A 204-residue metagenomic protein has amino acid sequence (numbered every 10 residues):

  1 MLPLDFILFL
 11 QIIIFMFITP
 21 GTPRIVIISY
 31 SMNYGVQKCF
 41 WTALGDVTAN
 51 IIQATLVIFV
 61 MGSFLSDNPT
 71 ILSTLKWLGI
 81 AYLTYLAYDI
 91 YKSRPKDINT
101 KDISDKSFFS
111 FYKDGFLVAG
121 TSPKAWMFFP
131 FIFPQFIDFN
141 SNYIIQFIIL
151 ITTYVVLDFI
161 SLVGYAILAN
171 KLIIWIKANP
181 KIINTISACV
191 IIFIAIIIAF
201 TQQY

Functional and structural regions predicted by a protein language model:
M1-L4, Y204: Short, strongly hydrophobic alpha-helical membrane anchors
P3-S73, F131-I151, V155, A166: Juxtamembrane transmembrane-helix termini in multi-pass membrane transport proteins
I7-I12, A81-T84, K113-L117, T153-Y154: Short alpha-helical transmembrane interface motifs in multi-pass membrane proteins
I14, I18, I51-I52, Y88 (+4 more regions): Hydrophobic/aromatic residues within the transmembrane alpha-helices of Major Facilitator Superfamily
P23, G45, A49-M61, L83-D89 (+3 more regions): Alpha-helical transmembrane segments and their lipid-water interface positions in multi-pass membrane proteins
S66-K96, V155-Y165, I173-Y204: Selective transmembrane alpha-helices of multi-pass membrane proteins
K92-S110: Flexible cytoplasmic inter-helical loops of multi-pass small-molecule transporters
Y112, G120-M127: Selected transmembrane alpha-helices and immediately adjacent juxtamembrane segments of polytopic inner-membrane
